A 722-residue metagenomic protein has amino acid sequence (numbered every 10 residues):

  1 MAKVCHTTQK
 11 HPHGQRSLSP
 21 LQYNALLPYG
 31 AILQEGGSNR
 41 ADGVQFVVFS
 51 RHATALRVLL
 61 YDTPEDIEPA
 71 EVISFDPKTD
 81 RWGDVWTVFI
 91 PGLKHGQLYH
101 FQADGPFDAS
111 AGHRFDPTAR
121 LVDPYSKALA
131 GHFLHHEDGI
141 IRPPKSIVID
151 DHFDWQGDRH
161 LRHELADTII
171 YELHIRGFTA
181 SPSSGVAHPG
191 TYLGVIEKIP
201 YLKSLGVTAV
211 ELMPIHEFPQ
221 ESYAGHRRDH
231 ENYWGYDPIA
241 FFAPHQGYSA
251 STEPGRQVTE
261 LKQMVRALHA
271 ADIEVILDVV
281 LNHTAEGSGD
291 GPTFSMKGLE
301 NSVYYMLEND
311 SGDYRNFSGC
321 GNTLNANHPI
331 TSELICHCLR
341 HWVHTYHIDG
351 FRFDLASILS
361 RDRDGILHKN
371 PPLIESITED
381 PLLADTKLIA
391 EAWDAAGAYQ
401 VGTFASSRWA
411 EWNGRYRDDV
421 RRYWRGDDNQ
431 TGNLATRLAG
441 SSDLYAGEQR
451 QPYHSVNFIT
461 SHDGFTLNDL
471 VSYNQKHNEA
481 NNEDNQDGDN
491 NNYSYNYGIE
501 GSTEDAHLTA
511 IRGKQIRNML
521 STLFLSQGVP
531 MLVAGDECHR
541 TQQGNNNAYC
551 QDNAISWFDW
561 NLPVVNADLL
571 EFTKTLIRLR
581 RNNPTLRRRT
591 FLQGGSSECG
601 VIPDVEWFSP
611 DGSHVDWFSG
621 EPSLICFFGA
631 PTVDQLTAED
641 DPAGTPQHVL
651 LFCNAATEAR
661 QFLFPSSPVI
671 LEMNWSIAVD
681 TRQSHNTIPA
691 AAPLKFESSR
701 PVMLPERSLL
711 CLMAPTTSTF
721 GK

Functional and structural regions predicted by a protein language model:
M1-Y171, R176, E197, L202 (+5 more regions): Carbohydrate-interacting/catalytic domains
S50-H52, T79, G92-K94, G105 (+17 more regions): Short, flexible loop/turn elements at secondary-structure junctions
G83, G96, A166-T168, W234-I239 (+10 more regions): Short, solvent-exposed loop/turn segments at the edges of secondary structure
A103-D158, Q220-D237, A271, G291-R315 (+1 more regions): Core domains of carbohydrate- and sulfate-ester-processing enzymes
D108-G112, T179-S181, F218-S222, H283-E286 (+6 more regions): Short catalytic/ligand-binding loop motif for oxyanion handling, primarily in non-cytosolic enzymes, centered on
S126, H347, S360-R363, H368-A534 (+7 more regions): Conserved alpha/beta catalytic core and glycan-binding cleft of carbohydrate-active enzymes
I169-Y171, V210, V275-L277, F351 (+2 more regions): Hydrophobic faces of well-ordered beta-strands that scaffold small-molecule active sites in alpha/beta enzyme cores
H174-L193, E197-I348, L355-L382, A398 (+1 more regions): Substrate-binding/active-site clefts of carbohydrate-active enzymes
